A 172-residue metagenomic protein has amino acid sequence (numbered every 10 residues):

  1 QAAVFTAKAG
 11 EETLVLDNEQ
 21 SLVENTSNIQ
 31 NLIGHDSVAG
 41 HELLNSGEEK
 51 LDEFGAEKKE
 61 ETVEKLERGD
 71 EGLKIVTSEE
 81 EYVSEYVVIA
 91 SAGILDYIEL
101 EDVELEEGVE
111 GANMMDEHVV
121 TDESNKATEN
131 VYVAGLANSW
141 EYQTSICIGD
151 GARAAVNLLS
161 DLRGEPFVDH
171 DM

Functional and structural regions predicted by a protein language model:
Q1-E42: Beta1-alpha1 glycine-rich phosphate/pyrophosphate-binding loop at the start of Rossmann-like nucleotide-binding domains
A2-T6, V87, E123: Hydrophobic/aromatic ligand-binding patch that stacks against planar heteroaromatic rings of cofactors or nucleotides
A3, A134-M172: A conserved FAD-binding loop/helix module that cradles the flavin
D17, S91, G135: Short beta-strand/turn micro-motifs composed of small residues that flank or help shape donor/cofactor-binding pockets
S21, E79, D122-N125: Short secondary-structure boundary/capping segments
N25-E81: N-terminal Rossmann-like dinucleotide/flavin-binding domain of flavoprotein oxidoreductases that bind FAD/FMN
E85-E117: Glycine-rich beta-alpha-beta "Rossmann" dinucleotide-binding loop(s) and their flanking helix/strand
G111-Y132: FAD-binding beta-loop-beta segment adjacent to the flavin cofactor pocket
